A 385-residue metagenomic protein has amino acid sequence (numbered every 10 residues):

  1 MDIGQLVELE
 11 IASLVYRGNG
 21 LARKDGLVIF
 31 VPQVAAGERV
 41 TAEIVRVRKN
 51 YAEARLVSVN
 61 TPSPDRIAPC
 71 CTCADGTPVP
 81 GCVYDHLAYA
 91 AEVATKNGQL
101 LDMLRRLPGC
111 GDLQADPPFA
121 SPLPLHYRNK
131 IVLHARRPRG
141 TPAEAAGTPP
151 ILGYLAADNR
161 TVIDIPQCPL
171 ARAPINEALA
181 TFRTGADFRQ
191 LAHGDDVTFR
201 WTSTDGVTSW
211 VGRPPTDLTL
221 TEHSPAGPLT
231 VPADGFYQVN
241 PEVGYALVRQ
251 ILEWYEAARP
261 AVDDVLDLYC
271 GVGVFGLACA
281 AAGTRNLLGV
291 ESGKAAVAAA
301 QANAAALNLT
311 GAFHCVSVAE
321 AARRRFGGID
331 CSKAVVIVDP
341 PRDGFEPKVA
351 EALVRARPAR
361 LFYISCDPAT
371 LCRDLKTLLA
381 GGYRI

Functional and structural regions predicted by a protein language model:
M1-D75, V318: Terminal RNA-binding accessory module
D2-E8, Y16, F188-D196, T202-I385: Rossmann-like S-adenosyl-L-methionine
L6, R39, Y51-E53, H126-V132 (+5 more regions): Broad gene-expression machinery/nucleic-acid interaction feature
G20-D25, G153-A156, A300: Short, acidic/hydrophobic/Gly-rich beta-strand patch recurrent on exposed beta strands that often constitutes part
G37, A171, N240: Short, conserved phosphate/pyrophosphate- and ester-handling motifs at nucleotide-, phospho-/glycolipid
E43-V47, H134-P138, R200-T204: Short beta-strand micro-motifs enriched in acidic
V57-D187: Extended interfacial segments that mediate partner engagement and assembly in macromolecular machines
